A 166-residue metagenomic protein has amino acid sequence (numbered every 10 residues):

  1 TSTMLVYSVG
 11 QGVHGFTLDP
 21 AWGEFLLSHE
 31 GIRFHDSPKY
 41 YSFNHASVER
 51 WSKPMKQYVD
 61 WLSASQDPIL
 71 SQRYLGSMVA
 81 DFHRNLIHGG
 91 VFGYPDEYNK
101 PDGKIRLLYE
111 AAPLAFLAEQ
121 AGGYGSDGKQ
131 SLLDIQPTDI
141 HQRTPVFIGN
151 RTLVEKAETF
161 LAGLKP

Functional and structural regions predicted by a protein language model:
T1-P166: IMPase-like, lithium-sensitive Mg2+-dependent phosphomonoesterase catalytic core
